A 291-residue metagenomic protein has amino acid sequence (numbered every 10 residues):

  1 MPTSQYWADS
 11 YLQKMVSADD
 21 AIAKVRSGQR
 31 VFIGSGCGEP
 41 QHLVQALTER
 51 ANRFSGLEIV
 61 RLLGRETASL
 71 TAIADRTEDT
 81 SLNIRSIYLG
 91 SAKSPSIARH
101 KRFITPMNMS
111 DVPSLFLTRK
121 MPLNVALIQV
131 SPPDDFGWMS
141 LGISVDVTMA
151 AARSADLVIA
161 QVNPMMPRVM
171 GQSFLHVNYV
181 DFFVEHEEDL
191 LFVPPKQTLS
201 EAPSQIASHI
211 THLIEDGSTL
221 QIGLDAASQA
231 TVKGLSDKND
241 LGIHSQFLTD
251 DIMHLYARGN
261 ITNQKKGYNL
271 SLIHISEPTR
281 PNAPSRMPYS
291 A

Functional and structural regions predicted by a protein language model:
M1-S276: Conserved alpha/beta enzyme-core scaffold
I273-E277, P281-A291: Single conserved hydrophobic/aromatic residue that forms the stacking wall/gate of nucleotide- or nucleobase-binding
